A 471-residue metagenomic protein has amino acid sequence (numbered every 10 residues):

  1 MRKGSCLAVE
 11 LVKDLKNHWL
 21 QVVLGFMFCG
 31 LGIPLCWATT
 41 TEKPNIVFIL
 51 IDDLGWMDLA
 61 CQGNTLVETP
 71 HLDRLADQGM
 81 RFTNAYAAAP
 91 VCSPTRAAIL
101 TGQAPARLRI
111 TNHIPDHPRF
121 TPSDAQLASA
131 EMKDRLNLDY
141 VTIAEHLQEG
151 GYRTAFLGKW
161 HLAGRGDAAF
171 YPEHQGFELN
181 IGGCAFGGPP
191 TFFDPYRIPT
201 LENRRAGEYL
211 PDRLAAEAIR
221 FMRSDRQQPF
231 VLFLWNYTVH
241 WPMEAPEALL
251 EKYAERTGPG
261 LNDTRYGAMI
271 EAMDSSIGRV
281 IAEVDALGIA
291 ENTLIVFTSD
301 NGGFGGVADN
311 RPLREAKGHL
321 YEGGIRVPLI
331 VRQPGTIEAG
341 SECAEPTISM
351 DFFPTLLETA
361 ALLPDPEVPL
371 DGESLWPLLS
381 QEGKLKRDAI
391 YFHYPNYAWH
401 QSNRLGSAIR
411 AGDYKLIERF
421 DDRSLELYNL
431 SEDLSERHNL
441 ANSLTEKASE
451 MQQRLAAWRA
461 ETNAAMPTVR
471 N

Functional and structural regions predicted by a protein language model:
T39-M80, H438-E446: Active-site-proximal N-terminal segment of extracellular/periplasmic enzymes that hydrolyze or transfer
E42-V47, Q78-T83, G150-A155, E178 (+4 more regions): Loop/turn elements at helix/coil->beta-strand transitions in domains of secreted/extracellular proteins
I46, D52, L147, K159 (+5 more regions): A short aromatic-rich beta-strand->coil structural motif
N64-A97, G102-R107, R153-A155, E178-C184: Short, structured active-site-proximal loop/turn typified by the sulfatase FGly-forming signature C/S-X-P-X-R
N64-E68, Y86-V91, M132-V141, R204-L214 (+7 more regions): A short beta-strand-to-alpha-helix junction
V67, A168-G176, M243-A248, A282-T336 (+2 more regions): Histidine-centered active-site microenvironments of extracellular/periplasmic hydrolases and transferases
N112-Y152, W160-L232, N236-E247, A254 (+1 more regions): Formylglycine-dependent
L179, G303-D309, E315-L320, I337-S341 (+4 more regions): C-terminal cap/loop subdomain of S1 sulfatases and analogous C-terminal strand-loop tails that border
